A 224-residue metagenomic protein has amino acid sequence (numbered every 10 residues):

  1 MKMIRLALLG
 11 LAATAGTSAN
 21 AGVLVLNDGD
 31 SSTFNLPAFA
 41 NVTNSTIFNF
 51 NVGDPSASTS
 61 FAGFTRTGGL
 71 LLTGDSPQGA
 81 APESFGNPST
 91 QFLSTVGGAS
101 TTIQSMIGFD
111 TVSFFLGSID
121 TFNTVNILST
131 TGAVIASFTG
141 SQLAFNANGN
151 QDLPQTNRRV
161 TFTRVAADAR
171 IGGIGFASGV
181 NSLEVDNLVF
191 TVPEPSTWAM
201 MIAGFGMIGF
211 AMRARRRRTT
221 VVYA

Functional and structural regions predicted by a protein language model:
M1-K2, A224: N-terminal secretory signal peptides that target proteins for export/translocation
M3-V23, N181-M212: Short, threonine-centered small-residue motifs that mark membrane-proximal processing/anchoring sites and TM-junction
L9-A12, V165, T220-A224: Enrichment for repetitive, rod-forming helical segments
T14, N41-S45, V222: Repetitive, low-complexity intrinsically disordered regions enriched in Pro/Gly/Tyr/Ser
G22-T191: Surface-exposed, well-ordered secondary-structure segments
A40-V42, G204, R216: Acidic, serine/threonine/proline-rich low-complexity intrinsically disordered regions
F210-A224: C-terminal membrane-anchoring or membrane-association module
